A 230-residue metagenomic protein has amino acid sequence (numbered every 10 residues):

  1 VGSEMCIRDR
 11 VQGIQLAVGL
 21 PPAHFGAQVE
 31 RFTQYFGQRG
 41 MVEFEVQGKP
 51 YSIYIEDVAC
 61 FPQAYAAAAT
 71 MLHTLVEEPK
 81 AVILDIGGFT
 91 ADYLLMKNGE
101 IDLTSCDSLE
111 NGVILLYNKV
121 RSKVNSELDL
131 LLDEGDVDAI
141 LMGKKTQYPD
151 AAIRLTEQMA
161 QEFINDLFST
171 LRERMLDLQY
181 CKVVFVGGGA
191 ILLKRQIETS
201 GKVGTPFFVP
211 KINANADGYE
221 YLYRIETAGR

Functional and structural regions predicted by a protein language model:
V1-A81, E100-I114, G135-R230: Nucleotide/phosphate-binding catalytic cleft detector across ATP-hydrolyzing and phosphate-transferring enzymes
A66, G88-F89: Short, glycine/acidic-enriched loop or turn micro-motifs at the edges of active sites
L84: Phosphate-handling catalytic cores of nucleic-acid transaction enzymes
A91-L95: Short beta-strand scaffold segments in enzyme catalytic cores
N118, S122-N125: Long, charge-rich alpha-helical interaction segments
L128-L130: Short, basic interhelical loop/turn and adjoining N-cap of the next helix at nucleic-acid- or acidic-partner-contacting
